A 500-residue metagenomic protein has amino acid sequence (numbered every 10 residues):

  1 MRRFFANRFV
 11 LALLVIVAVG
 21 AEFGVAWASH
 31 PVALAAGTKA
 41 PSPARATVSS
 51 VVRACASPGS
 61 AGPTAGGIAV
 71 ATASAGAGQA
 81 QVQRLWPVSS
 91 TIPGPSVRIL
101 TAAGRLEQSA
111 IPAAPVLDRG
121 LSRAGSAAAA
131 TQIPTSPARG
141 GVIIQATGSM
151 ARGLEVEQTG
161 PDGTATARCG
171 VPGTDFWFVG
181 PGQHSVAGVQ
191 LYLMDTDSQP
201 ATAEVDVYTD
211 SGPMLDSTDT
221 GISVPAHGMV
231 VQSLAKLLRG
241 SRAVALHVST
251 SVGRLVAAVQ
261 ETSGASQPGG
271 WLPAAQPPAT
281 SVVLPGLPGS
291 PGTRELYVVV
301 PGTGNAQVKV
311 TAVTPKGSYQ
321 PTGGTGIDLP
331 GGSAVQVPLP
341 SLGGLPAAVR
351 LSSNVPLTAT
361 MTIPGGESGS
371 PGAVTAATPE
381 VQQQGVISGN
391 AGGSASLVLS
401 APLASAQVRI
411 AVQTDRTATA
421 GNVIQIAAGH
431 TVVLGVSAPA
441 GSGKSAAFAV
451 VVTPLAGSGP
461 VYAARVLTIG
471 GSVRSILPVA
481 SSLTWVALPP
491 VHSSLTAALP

Functional and structural regions predicted by a protein language model:
A6-I16, F23-V88, L154-M194, L255-P301 (+2 more regions): Conserved functional hotspot residues at active sites or interaction interfaces
S74-G163: Post-signal peptide N-terminal segment of secreted/secretory-pathway proteins
A80-Q83, P93-R98, E107-S109, G140 (+11 more regions): Short beta-strand/loop motifs in extracellular/secreted proteins, especially within beta-sandwich accessory domains
P87, Q190-M214, T250-S251, V298-Q320 (+3 more regions): Short acidic, flexible loop segments centered on an aromatic residue
P112-P137, G212-A243, S318-P346, T417-A447: Intrinsically disordered, low-complexity Pro/Gly/Ser/Thr-rich segments with frequent PxxP/GP/PP motifs and embedded
A124-S266, P277-L287: Long, acidic/polar, low-complexity amphipathic helices and coiled-coil-like
R139-G148, R242-S251, P346-V355, G443-R465: Short, aromatic- and glycine-rich surface loops/edge beta-strands on solvent-exposed regions
P268, A275-V355: Long, internal scaffold/assembly segments composed of regular secondary structure
